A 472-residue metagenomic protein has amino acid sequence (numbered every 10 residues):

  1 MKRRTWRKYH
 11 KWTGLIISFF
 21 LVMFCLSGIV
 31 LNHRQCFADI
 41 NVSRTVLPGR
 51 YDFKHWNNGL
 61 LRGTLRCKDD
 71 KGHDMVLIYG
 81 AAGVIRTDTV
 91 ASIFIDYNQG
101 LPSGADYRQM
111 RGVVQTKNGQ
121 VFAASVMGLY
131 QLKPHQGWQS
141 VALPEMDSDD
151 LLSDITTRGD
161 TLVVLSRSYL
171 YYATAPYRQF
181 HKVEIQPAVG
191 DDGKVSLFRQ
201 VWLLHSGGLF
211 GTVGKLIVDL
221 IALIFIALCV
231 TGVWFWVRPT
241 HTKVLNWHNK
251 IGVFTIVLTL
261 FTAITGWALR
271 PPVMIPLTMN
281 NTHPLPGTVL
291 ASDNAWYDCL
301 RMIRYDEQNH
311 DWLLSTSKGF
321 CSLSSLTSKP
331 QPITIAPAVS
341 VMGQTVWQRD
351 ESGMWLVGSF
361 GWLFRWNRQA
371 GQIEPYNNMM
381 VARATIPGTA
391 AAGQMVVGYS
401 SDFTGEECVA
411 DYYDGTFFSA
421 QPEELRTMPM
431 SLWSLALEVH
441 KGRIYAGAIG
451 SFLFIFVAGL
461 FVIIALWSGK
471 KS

Functional and structural regions predicted by a protein language model:
K2-I17, F210-P271, G447-S472: Juxtamembrane interface at the cytosolic side of transmembrane helices
L31-F53, L269-W296: Alpha-helical transmembrane signal-anchor/signal-peptide segments
K54-K68, G104-T116, S148-D160, A291-Y305 (+2 more regions): Repeated scaffold domains used in trafficking and secretory/extracellular systems, primarily beta-propellers
G72-D74, N118-G119, G159-T161, N309-H310 (+2 more regions): Short coil/turn segments that connect the beta-strands within blades of beta-propeller domains
G80-A82, V90, K117, S125-M127 (+7 more regions): Short loop/turn segments that connect beta-strands within the blades of beta-propeller domains, predominantly WD40
D88-S92, K133-G137, T174-R178, S324-S328 (+1 more regions): Short loop/turn segments that connect beta-strands within beta-propeller blades
F94-G100, Q139-E145, Q179-K194, Q331-P337 (+2 more regions): Beta-propeller fold detector
L162-Q200, F403-L435: Extended, hydrophilic extramembrane loops/domains of integral membrane proteins
